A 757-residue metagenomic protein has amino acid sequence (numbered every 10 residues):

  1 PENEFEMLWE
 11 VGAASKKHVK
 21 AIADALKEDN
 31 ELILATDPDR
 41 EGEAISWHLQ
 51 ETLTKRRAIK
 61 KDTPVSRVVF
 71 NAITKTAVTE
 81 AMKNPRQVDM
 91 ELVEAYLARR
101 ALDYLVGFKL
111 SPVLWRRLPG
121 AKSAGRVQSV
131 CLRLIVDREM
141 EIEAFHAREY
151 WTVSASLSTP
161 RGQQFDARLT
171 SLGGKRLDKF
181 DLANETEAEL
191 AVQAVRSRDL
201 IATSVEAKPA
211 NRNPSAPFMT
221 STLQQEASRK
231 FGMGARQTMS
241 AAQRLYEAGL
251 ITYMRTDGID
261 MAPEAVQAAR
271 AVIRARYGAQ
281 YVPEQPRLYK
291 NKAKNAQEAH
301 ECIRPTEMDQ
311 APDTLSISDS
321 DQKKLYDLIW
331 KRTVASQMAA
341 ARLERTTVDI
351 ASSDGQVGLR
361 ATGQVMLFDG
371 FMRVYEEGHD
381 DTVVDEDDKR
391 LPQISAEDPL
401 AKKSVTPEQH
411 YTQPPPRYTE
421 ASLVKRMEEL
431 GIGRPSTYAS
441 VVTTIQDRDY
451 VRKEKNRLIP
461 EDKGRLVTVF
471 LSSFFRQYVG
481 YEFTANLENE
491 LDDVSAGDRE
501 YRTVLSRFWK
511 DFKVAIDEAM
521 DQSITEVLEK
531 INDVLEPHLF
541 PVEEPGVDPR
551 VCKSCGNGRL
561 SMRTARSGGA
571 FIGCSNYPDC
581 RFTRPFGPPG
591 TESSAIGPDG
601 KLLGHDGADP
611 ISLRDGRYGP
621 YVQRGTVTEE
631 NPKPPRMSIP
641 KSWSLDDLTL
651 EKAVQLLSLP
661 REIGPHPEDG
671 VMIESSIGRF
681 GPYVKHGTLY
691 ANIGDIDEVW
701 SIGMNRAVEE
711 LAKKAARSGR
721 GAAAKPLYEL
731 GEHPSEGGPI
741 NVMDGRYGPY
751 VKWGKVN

Functional and structural regions predicted by a protein language model:
P1-R100, L114, L182, E189 (+4 more regions): Intrinsically disordered, low-complexity regulatory segments
M7-G12, K230, L430-G431: Flexible beta-alpha connector loops of hexameric P-loop NTPases
D37, E226, K230-G234: A conserved hydrophobic secondary-structure block that centers on an alpha-helix together with its immediately flanking
T52, S111, A144, A188 (+4 more regions): Basic, low-complexity terminal or inter-domain segments flanking catalytic cores
I73-A155, A207-N211: C-terminal or mid-to-C-terminal helical accessory/interaction module adjacent to the motor/catalytic core
R117-S123, I135-N184, K230, M254: C-terminal helical "lid" subdomain and adjoining coupling/linker elements of P-loop NTPases
R176-P217, Q224, D398: Metal- or metallocofactor-binding catalytic centers and their adjacent structured scaffolds across diverse enzyme
